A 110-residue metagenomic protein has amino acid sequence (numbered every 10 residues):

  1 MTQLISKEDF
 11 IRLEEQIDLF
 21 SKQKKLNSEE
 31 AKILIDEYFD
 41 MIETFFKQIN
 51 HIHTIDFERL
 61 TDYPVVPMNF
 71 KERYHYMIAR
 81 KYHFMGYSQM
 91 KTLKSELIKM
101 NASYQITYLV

Functional and structural regions predicted by a protein language model:
Q3-V110: Conserved nucleotidyltransferase catalytic core and NTase-mimicking acidic/glycine-rich helix/loop elements in nucleic
